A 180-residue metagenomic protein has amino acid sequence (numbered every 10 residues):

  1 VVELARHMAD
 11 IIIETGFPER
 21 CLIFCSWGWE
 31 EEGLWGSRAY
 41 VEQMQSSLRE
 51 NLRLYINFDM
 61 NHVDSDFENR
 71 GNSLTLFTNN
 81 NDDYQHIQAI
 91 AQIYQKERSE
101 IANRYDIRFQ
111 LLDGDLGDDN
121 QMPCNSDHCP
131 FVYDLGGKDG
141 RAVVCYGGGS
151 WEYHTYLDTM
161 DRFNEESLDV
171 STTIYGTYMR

Functional and structural regions predicted by a protein language model:
V1-W35, Y175: Alpha-helical metal-binding/catalytic segments enriched in His/Glu/Asp
V2-R6, D10, R38, E42 (+4 more regions): Solvent-exposed, polar/charged alpha-helical surfaces in well-ordered, non-transmembrane soluble domains, broadly
R6, R20, G149-R180: His/Asp/Glu-rich mid-to-C-terminal helical/loop segments that flank catalytic regions of hydrolases
M8-G16, E100-R108, R180: Surface-exposed helix-capping loop/turn segments at secondary-structure junctions
T15-E19, D66-N69, A102-Y105, S150-Y153: Short amphipathic alpha-helical segments, especially helix-boundary/capping motifs
F24, E50-L54, F58, A91 (+2 more regions): Residue-level recognition of alpha-helix boundary/capping or hinge positions
C25-W27, F58, V144-G149, Y156: Generic beta-strand/beta-sheet core signal
G28-L135, D139-V143: Metal-dependent peptidase/peptidase-like ectodomains
